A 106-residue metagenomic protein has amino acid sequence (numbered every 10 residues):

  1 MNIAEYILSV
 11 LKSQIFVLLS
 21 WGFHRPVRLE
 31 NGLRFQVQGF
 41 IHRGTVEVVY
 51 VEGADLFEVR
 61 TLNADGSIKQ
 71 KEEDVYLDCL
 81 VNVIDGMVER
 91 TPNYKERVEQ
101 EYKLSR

Functional and structural regions predicted by a protein language model:
M1-F40: Negatively charged, low-complexity tracts enriched in Asp/Glu with abundant Ser/Thr
R28, Y50-E52: Generic beta-strand structural signal
R34, E47, L56-E58: General beta-strand recognition
G39-I41, E52-A54: A generic beta-sheet turn/junction motif
H42-V46: Short, surface-exposed coil-to-beta transition loops
G53-G66: Short, surface-exposed beta-strand/strand-loop-strand elements in extracellular ectodomains
D65-R106: Mixed-charge, Lys/Arg-enriched low-complexity segments
